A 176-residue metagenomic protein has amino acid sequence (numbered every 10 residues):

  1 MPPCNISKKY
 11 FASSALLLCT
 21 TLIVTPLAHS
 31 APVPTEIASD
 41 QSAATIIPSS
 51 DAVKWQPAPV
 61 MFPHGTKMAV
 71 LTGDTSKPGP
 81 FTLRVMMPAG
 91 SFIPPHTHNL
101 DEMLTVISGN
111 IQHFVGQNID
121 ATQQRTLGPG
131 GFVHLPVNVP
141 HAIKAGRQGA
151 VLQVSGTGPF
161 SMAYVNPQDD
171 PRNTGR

Functional and structural regions predicted by a protein language model:
P2-L16: Bacterial N-terminal signal peptides that target proteins for export
S13-T25: Bacterial N-terminal signal peptides
A31-F81, Q168-R176: A short, N-terminal "cap"/entry segment at the start of jelly-roll beta-barrel domains of the cupin/DSBH fold
A44-P48, T122-R125, A142-R176: Double-stranded beta-helix
P78-H98, V137: Conserved short histidine dyad/triad with adjacent acidic residue
P88-S91, T97-N118: Glycine- and acidic-residue-biased ligand/ion/polar-headgroup-sensing regions
I93-P95, H113-F114, L135, P140-G146: Short beta-strand His + acidic residue motifs that chelate non-heme Fe in jelly-roll/DSBH and cupin folds
Q117-V137: Short acidic-glycine-tyrosine-enriched beta hairpin
